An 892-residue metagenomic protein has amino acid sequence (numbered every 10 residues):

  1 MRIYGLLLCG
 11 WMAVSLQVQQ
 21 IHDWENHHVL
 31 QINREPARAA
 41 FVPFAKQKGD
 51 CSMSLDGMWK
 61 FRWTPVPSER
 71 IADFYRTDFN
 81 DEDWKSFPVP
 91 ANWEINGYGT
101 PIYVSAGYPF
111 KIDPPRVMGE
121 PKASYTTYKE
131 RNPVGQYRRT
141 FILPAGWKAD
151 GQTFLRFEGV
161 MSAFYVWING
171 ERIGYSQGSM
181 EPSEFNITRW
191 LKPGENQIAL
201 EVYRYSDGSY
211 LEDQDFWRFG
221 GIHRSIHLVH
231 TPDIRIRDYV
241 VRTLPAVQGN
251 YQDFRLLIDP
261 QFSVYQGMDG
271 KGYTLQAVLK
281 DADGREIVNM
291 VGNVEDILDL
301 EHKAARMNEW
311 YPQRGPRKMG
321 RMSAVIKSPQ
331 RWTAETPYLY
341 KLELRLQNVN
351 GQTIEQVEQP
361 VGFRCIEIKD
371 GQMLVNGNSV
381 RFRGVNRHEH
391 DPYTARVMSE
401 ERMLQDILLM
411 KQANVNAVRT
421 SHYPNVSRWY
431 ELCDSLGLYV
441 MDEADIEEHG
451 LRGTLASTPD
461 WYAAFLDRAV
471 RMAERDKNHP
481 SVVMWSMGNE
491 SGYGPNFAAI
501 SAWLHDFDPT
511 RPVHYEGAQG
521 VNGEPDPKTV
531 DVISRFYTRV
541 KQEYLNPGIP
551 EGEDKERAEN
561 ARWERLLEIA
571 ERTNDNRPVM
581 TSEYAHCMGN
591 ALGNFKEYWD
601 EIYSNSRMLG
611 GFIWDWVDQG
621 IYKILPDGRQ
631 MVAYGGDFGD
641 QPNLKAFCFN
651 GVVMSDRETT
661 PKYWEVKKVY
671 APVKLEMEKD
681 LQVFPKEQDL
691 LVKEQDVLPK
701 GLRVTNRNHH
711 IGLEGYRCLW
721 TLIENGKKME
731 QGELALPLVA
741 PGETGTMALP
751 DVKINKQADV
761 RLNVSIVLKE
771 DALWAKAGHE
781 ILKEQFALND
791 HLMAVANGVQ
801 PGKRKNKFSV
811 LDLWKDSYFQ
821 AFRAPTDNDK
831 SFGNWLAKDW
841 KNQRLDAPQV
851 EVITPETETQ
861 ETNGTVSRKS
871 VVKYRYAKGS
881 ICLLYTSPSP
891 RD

Functional and structural regions predicted by a protein language model:
Q19-R156, Y210-Q214, F219-I222, G651-V653 (+2 more regions): Extended carbohydrate-recognition surfaces in non-catalytic/accessory domains of CAZymes and lectin-like proteins
C51-M58, R62-E69, P88, E94 (+3 more regions): Substrate-binding clefts and catalytic carboxylate motifs of secreted carbohydrate-active enzymes
R62-T64, T127-D238, Y265, E286 (+3 more regions): Accessory beta-strand-rich segments of carbohydrate-active enzymes
A91-L143, W147-R156, M161-W167, D233-V240 (+6 more regions): Active-site-adjacent substrate/metal-binding segments within catalytic domains of carbohydrate-active enzymes
G107-P109, P114, G119-T127, I187-L256 (+7 more regions): An acidic-aromatic loop/edge-strand motif
I297-M319, K728-Q757: Intrinsically disordered, low-complexity Pro/Gly/Ser/Thr-rich segments with frequent PxxP/GP/PP motifs and embedded
I407-M410, A417-C648: Substrate-binding/catalytic cleft of secreted carbohydrate-active enzymes, primarily glycoside hydrolases
Y885-D892: Conserved small/polar residues in nucleotide/adenosyl-binding loops
